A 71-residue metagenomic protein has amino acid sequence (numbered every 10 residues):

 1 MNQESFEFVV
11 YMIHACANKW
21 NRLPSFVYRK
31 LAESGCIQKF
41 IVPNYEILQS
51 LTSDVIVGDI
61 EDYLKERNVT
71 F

Functional and structural regions predicted by a protein language model:
M1-F71: C-terminal alpha-helical interaction appendages
